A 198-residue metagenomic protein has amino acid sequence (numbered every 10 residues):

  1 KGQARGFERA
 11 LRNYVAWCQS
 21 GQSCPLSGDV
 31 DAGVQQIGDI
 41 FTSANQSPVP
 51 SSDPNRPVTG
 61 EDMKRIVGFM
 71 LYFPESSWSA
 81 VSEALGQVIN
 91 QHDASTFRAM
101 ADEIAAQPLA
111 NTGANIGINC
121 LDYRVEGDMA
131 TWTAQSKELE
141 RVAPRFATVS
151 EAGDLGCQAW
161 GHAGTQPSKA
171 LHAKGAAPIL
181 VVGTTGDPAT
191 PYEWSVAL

Functional and structural regions predicted by a protein language model:
K1-W17: Noncatalytic, helix-rich "gating/capping" subdomain that lines the substrate-entry/channel surface of large enzyme
G2-G6, G28, P54-N55: Alpha-helix capping and helix-loop boundary segments enriched in small/acidic/polar residues
Q22-D29: Short, polar/flexible loop-turn hinges at active-site or ligand-entry regions and domain interfaces
A32-A177: Alpha/beta-hydrolase fold active-site neighborhood
C120, D187, L198: Hydrophobic, well-ordered secondary-structure elements that form the walls of internal hydrophobic environments
P178-G186: Conserved strand-to-loop "acid loop" that flanks and positions the catalytic carboxylate
P188-E193: Conserved alpha/beta-hydrolase "acid-adjacent" motif
